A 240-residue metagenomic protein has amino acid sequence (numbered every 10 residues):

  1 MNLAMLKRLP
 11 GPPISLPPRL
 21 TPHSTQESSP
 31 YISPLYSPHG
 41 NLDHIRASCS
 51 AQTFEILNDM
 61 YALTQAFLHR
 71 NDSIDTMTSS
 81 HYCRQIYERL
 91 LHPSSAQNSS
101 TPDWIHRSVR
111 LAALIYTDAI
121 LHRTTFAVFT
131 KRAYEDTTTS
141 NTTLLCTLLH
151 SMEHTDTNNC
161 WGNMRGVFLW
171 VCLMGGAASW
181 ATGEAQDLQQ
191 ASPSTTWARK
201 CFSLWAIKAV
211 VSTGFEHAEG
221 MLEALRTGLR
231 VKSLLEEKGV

Functional and structural regions predicted by a protein language model:
M1-C146: Central/C-terminal regulatory/activation regions of fungal transcription factors
H81-V240: Fungal-biased detection of long, low-complexity, Ser/Thr- and Lys/Arg-rich intrinsically disordered regions
